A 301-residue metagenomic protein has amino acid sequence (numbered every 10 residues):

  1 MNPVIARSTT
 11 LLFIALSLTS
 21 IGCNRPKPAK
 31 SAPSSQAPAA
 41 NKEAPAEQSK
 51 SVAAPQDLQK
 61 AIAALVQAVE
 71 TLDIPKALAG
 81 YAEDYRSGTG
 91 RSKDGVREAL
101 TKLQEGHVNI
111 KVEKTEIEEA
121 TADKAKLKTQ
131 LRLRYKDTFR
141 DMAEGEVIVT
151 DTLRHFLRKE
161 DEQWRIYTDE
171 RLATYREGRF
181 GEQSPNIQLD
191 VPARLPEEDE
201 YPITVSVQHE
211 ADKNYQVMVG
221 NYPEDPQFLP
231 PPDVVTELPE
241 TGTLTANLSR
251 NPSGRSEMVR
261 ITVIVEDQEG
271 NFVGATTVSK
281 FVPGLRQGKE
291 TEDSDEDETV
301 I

Functional and structural regions predicted by a protein language model:
T19-G22: C-terminal motif of bacterial Sec signal peptides marking the signal peptidase cleavage site
N24-T71, Y167, E177-F180, P185: Short, low-complexity N-terminal intrinsically disordered segments enriched in polar/charged residues
P75-T138, P226: Short solvent-exposed beta->alpha transition segments
A122-A193, V263, F272-V282, K289 (+1 more regions): Exposed beta-sheet edge and beta->alpha loop/turn motif
A193-D199: Short, solvent-exposed loop/linker segments at the N-terminal edge of repeated beta-sheet extracellular domains
E200-E210, S249: Short edge beta-strand/loop segments characteristic of extracellular beta-sandwich folds
L238-A246: Aromatic sugar-binding surface patches on proteins that engage polysaccharides or sugar-phosphate polymers
L248-E257: Surface-exposed, short loops/turns at beta-strand junctions within beta-sandwich domains
